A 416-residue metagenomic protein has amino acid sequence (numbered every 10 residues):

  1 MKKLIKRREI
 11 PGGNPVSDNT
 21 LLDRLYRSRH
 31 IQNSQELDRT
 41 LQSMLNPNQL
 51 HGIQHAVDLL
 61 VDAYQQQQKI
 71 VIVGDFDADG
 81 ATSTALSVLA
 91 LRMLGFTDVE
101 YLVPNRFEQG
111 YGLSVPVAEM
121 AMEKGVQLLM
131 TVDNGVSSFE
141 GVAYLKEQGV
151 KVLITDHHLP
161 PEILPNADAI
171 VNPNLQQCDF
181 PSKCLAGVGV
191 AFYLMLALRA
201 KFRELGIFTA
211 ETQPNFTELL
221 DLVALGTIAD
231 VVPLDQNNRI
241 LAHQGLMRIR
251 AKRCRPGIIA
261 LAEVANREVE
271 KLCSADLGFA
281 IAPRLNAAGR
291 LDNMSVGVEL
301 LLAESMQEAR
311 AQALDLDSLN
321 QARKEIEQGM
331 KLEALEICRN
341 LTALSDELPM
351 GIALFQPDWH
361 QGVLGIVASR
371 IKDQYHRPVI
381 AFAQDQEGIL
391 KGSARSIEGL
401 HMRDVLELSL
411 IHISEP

Functional and structural regions predicted by a protein language model:
K2, R7-L128, Q148-G149, N166 (+1 more regions): Hydrophobic helix-and-loop "lid/oligomerization" segment in the mid-to-C-terminal part of catalytic domains
F76, N134-G135, H157, P357: Active-site metal-binding loops of divalent metal-dependent hydrolases
M122, T131, S138, V142-K146 (+3 more regions): Conserved phosphate-handling catalytic cores of large alpha/beta enzymes
